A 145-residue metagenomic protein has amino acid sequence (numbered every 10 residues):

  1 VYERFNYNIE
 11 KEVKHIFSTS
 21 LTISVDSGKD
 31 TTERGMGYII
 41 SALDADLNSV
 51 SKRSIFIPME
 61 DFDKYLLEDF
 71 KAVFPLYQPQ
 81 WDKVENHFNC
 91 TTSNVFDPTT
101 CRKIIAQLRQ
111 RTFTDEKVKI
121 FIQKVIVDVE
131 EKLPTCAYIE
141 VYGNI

Functional and structural regions predicted by a protein language model:
Y2-Y138, Y142-I145: Acidic (Asp/Glu-rich) sequence patches and key acidic residues that form negatively charged surfaces used
